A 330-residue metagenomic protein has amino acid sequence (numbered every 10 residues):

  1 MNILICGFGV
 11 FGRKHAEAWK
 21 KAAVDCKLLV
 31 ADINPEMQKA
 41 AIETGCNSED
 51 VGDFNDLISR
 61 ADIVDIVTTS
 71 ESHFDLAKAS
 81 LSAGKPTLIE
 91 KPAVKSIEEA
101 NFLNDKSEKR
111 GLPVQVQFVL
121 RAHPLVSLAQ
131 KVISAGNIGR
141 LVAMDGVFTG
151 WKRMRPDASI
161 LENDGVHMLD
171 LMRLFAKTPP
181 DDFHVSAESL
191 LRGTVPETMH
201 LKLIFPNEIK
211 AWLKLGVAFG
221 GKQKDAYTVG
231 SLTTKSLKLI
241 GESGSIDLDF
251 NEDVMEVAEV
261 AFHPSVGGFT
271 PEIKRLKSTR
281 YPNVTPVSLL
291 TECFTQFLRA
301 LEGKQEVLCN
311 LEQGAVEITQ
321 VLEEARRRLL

Functional and structural regions predicted by a protein language model:
M1-T44: N-terminal Rossmann-like dinucleotide-binding module
K14, I33-E36, Y281-T295: Active-site loop of classical SDR/Rossmann-like NAD(P)-dependent oxidoreductases, centered on the catalytic Tyr-X3-Lys
H15, I33, T44-N104: Beta-loop-alpha module in the N-terminal Rossmann-like domain of NAD(P)-dependent dehydrogenases, especially those
D25-C26, A83-K85, R110-L112, I209: A short helix->loop->beta-strand "cap" motif at the edges of active sites that frequently abuts
D56, I63-T68, L112, P206 (+1 more regions): C-terminal helix-rich "cap/oligomerization" subdomain common to oxidoreductases
E71, V94-R155: A contiguous active-site-proximal alpha/beta segment in oxidoreductase catalytic domains
N163, H167-V254, V284, T291-L301: Contiguous beta-strand/loop segments that form the cofactor/metal-binding neighborhood of enzyme cores
